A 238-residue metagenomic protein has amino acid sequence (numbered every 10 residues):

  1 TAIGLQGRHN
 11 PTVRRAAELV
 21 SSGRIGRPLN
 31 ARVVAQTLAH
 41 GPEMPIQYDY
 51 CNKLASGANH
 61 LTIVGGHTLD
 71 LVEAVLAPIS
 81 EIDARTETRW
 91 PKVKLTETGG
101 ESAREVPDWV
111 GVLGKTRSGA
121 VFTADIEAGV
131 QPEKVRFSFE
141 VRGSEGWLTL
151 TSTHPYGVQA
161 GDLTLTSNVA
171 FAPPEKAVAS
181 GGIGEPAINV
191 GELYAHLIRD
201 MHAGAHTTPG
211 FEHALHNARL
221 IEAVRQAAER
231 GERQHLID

Functional and structural regions predicted by a protein language model:
T1-I3, A124, L150: Hydrophobic residues in well-ordered beta-strands that form the structural core
A2, G7-A103, G231: Predominantly a Rossmann-like dinucleotide-binding segment in NAD(P)-dependent oxidoreductases
V13, T68-L69, V190-A195, I221: A general structural signal for well-ordered alpha-helical segments in protein cores
G66, D125-K134: Glycine-rich phosphate/pyrophosphate-binding beta-alpha loops
E81, P91-A103, G111-T116, F139-E212 (+1 more regions): C-terminal glycine/acidic-rich active-site capping loop/insertion
E105-V106, A120, E133-R136: Glycine/proline-rich active-site loop of Rossmann-fold NAD(P)-dependent oxidoreductases
L215, E229-D238: C-terminal lid/capping helical subdomain adjacent to the catalytic/cofactor pocket in oxidative enzymes
L220-R230: Short arginine-rich
